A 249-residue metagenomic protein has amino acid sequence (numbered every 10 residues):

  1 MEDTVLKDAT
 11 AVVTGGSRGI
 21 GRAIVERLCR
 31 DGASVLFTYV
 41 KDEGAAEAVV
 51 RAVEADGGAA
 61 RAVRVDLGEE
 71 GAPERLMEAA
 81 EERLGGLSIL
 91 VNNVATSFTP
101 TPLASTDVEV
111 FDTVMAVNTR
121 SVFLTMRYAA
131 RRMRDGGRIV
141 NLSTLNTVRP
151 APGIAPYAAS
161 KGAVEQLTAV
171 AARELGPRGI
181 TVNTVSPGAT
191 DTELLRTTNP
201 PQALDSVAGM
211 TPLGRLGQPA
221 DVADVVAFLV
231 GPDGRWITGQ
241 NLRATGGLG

Functional and structural regions predicted by a protein language model:
E2, P100, R149, G209 (+2 more regions): Short C-terminal tail/terminal secondary-structure segment of NAD(P)H-dependent dehydrogenase/reductase domains
T10, S17-R18: Conserved glycine-rich cofactor-binding loop
A33-A48: Conserved glycine-rich Rossmann-like NAD(P)H-binding loop of the short-chain dehydrogenase/reductase
T101-L103, D107-D112, A203, V207: Substrate-binding pocket helix/loop in short-chain dehydrogenase/reductase
M126, S160: Active-site helix of classical SDR
R131, R173-P177, R235: Alpha-helical segment proximal to the catalytic Tyr-Lys
T144: Residue(s) in the substrate-gating loop at a strand-loop-helix junction that position the organic substrate next
